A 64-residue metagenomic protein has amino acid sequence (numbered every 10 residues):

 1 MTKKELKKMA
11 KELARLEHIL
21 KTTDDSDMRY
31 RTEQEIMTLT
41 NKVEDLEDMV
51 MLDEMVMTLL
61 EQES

Functional and structural regions predicted by a protein language model:
M1-A14: Short, charge/polar-rich alpha-helical segments
H18-I19, S26-S64: Short, charge-rich amphipathic interface segments used for partner binding and complex assembly
